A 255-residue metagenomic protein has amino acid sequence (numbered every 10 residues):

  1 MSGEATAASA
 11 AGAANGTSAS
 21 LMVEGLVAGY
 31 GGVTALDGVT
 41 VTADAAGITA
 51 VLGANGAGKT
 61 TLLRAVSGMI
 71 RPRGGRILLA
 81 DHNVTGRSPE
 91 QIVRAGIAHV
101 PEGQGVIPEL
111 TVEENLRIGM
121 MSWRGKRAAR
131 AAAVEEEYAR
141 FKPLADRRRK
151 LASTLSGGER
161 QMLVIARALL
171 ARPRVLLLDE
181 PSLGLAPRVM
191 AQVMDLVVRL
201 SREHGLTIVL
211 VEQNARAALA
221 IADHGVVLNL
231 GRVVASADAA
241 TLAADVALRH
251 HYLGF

Functional and structural regions predicted by a protein language model:
G31, R87, V112-A132, R140-K142 (+2 more regions): ABC-type ATPase nucleotide-binding domains, specifically the catalytic core motifs of the NBD
L52-A54: The feature captures the beta-strand-to-loop junction immediately N-terminal to the Walker
S67: Helix-to-loop junction immediately C-terminal to a conserved catalytic motif
G75-V84, A95, A129-V134, A237: Conserved ABC transporter NBD signature motif
L151-L155: Conserved ABC ATPase signature
A168-L169: ABC ATPase C-loop
A191-G205: Helical segment within the ABC ATPase nucleotide-binding domain
